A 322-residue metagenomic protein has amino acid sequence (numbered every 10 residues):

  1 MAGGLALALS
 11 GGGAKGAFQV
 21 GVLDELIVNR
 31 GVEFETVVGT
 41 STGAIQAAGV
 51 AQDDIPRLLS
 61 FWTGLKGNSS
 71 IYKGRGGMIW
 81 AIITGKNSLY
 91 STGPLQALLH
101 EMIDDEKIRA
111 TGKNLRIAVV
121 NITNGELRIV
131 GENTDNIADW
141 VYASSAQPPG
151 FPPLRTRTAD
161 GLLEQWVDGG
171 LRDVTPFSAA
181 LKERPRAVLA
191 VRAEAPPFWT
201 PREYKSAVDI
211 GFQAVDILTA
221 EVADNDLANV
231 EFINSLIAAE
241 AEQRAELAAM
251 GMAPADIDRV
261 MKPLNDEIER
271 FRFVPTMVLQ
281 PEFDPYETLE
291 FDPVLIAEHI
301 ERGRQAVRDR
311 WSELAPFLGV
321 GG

Functional and structural regions predicted by a protein language model:
M1-T40, A48-G322: Patatin-like phospholipase
